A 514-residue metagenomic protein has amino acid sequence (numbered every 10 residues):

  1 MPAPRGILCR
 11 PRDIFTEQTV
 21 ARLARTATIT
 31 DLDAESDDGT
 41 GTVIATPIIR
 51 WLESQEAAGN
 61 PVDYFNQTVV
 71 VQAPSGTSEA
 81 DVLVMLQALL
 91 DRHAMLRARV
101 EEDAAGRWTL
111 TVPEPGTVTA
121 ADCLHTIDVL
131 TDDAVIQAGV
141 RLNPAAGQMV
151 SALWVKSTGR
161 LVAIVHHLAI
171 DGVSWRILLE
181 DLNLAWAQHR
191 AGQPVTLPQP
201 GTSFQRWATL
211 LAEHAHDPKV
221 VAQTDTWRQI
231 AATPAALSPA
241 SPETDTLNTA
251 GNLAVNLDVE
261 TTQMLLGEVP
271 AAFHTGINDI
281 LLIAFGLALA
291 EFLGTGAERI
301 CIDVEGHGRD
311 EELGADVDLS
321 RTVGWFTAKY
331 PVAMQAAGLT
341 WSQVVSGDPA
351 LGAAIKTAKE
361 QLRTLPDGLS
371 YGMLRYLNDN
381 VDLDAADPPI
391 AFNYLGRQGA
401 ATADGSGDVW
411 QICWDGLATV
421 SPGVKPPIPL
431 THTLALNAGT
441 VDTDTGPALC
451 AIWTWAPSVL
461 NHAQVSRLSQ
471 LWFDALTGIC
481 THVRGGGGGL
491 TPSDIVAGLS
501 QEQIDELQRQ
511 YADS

Functional and structural regions predicted by a protein language model:
M1-P2, L23, V82, L281: Short, compositionally simple motifs enriched in small residues
M1-Q18: Phosphopantetheinylated carrier protein domains
A3, V150-Q205, Q464-T481: Active-site-proximal acidic secondary-structure segment that organizes catalysis
C9-R12, H93, R97, L179-L182 (+5 more regions): Extended, hydrophobic beta-loop-alpha segments that form or line the acyl/peptidyl-thioester binding and transfer paths
A21, R25-N60, L83-T131, A146-Q148 (+6 more regions): Short amphipathic alpha-helices and their capping loops
D38-G41, A58-N66, L83, A94-M95 (+6 more regions): His-Asp-centered acyl/peptidyl-transfer active-site segments
I48-P74, D103-L130, A134-Q137, A146-S151 (+9 more regions): Acyl/amide activation-and-transfer machinery of modular secondary-metabolite enzymes
P74-R97, A163-E180, G251-A297, D348-I355 (+1 more regions): Acyl activation and transfer enzymes in specialized metabolism, enriched for ANL adenylate-forming modules
